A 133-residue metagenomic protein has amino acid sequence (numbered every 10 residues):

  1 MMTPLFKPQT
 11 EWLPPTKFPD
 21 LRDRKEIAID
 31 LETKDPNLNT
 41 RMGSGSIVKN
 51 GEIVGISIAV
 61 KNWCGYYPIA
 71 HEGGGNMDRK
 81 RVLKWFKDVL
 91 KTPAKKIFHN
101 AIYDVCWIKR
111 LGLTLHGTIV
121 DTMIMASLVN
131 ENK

Functional and structural regions predicted by a protein language model:
M1-K133: Conserved RNase H-like, two-metal-ion catalytic cores of nucleic-acid enzymes
